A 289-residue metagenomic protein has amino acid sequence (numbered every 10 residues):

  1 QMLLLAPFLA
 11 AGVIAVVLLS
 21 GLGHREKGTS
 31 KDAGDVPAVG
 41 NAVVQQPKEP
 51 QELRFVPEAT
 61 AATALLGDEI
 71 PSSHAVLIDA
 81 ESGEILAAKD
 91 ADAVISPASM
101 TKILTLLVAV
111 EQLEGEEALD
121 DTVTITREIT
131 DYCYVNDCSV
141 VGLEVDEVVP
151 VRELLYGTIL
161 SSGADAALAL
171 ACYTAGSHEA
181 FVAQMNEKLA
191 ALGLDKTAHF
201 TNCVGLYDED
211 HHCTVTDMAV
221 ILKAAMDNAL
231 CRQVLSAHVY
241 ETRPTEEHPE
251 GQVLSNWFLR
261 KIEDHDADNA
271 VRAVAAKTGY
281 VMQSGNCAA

Functional and structural regions predicted by a protein language model:
Q1-A42: Gram-positive cell-envelope targeting signals
A11-I14, P47, R272: Alpha-helical protein-protein interaction elements
A15, L19, L86, L106-A109 (+1 more regions): Active-site-proximal flexible loops/turns
G28-D32, P37-T216, A225-A229: Active-site-adjacent loops and short helices of periplasmic peptidoglycan-processing enzymes
A191-D195, D208-A289: Domain-terminus/edge residues, biased toward the C-terminal soluble/receptor-binding domains of extracytoplasmic
